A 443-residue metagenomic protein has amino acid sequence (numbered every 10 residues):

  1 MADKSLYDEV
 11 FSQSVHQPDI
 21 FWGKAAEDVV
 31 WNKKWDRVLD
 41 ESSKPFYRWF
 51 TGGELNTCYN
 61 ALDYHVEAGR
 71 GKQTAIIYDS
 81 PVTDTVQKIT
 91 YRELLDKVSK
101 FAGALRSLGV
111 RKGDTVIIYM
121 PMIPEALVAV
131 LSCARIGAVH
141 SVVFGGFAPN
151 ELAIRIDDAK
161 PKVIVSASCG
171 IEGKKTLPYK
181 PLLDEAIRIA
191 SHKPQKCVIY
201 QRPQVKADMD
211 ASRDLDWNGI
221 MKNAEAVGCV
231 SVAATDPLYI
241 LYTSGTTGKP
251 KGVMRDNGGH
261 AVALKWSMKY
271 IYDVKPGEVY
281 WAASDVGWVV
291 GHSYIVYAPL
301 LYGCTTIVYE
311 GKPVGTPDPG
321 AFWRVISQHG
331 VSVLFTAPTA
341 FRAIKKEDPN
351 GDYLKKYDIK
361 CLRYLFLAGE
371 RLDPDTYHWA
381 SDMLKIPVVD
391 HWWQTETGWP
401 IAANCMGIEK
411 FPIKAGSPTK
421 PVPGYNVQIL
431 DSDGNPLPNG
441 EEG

Functional and structural regions predicted by a protein language model:
L39, A61-I89, Q201-M209: AMP-dependent adenylate-forming
C58, I76-L131, A148, L152-A153 (+2 more regions): Conserved AMP-binding/adenylate-forming core of the ANL superfamily
K72-T74, C197-Y200, M209-Y242, K249 (+2 more regions): Conserved pre-ATP/AMP-binding loop-to-beta segment of ANL
V82-T83, I240-V253, M268: Conserved adenylation A10 loop of the ANL superfamily
L131, R135-G219, P338: Structural core segment of the AMP-binding/adenylate-forming
A261-V279, V289-V333, K346-Y353: Conserved AMP-binding/adenylation subdomain of ANL enzymes
C304, S332-T336, K345-P412, N426 (+1 more regions): Gly/Ser/Thr-rich phosphate-binding loop
Q428-G443: Conserved beta-loop-beta connector loops within the AMP-binding
